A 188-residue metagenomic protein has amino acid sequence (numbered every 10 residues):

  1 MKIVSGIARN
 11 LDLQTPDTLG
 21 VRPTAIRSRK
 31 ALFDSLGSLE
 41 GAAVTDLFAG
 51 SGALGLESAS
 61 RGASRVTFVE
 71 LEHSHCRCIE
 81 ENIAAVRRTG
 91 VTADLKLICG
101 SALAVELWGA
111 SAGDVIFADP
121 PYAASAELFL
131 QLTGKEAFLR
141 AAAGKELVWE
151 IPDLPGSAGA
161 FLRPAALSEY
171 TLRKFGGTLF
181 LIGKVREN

Functional and structural regions predicted by a protein language model:
M1-N188: Class I S-adenosyl-L-methionine-dependent methyltransferase catalytic core
